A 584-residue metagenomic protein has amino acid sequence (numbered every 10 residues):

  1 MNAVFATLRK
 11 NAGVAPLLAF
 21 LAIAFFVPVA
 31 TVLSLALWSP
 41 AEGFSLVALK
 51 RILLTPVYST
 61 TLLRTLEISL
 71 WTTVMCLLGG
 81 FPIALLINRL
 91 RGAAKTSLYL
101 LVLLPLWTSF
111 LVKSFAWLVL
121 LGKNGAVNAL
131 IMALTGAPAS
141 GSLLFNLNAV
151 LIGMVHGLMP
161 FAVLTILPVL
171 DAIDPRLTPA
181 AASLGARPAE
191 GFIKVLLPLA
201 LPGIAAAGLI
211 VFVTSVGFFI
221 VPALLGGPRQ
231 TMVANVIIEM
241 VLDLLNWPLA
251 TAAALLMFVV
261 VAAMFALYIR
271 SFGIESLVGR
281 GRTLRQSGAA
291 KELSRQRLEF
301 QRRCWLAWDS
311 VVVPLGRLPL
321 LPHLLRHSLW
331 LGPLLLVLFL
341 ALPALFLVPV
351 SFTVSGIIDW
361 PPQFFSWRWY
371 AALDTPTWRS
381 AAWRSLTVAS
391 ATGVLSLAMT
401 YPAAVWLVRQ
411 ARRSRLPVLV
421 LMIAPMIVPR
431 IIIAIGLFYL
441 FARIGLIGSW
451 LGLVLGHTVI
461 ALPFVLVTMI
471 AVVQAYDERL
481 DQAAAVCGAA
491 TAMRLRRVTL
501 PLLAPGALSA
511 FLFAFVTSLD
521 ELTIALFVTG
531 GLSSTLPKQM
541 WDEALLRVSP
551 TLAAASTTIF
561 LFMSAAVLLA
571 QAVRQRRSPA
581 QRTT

Functional and structural regions predicted by a protein language model:
M1-A15, L90, A94-K95, I269-L334 (+1 more regions): Transmembrane alpha-helical segments of polytopic membrane transport and secretion proteins
F5-A41, L54-D171, V195-F219, G226 (+9 more regions): Membrane-water interface segments at the C-terminal ends of transmembrane alpha-helices in multi-pass inner-membrane
A41-L54, A129, R229-L242, P361-A372 (+1 more regions): Short hydrophobic, aromatic-rich alpha-helical segments embedded in or entering the lipid bilayer of multi-pass
L167-A182, R187-P188, I470-L480: Membrane-helix/interface signature in polytopic inner-membrane proteins
A180-A181, G191, I237, A483-A484 (+3 more regions): Hydrophobic positions on the alpha-helical face of helix-turn-helix-like DNA-binding modules
L184-A186, P198, C487-A489, P501: Glycine/proline-centered hinge or cleavage motifs at structural transition points of membrane proteins
L224, V233-V259: Membrane-core helix-loop-helix motifs of multi-pass transport proteins
